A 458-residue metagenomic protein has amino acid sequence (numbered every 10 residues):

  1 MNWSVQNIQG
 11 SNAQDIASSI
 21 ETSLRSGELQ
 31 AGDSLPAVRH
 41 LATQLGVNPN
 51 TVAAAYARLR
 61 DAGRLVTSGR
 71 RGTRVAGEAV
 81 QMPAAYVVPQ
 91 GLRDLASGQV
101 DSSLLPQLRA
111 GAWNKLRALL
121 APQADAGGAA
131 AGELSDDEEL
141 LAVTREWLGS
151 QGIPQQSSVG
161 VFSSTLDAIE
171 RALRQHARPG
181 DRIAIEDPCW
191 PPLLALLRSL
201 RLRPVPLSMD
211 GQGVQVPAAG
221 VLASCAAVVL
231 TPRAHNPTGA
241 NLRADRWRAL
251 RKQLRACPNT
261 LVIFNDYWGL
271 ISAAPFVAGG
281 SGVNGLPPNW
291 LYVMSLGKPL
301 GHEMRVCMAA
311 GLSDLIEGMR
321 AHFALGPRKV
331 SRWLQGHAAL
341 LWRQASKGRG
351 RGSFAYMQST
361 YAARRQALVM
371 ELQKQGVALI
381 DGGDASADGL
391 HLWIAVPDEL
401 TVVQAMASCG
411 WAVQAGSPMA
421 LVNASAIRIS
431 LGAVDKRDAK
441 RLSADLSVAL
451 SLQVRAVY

Functional and structural regions predicted by a protein language model:
M1-E133, E138, A142, R320 (+10 more regions): N-terminal basic, amphipathic alpha-helical segments
L95, V262-I263: Residue-level marker for buried hydrophobic side chains located in beta-strands that build the well-ordered beta-sheet
V100, R233-H235, K298: Short glycine-rich anion-binding loops that position phosphate/pyrophosphate groups of nucleotides and phosphorylated
A126-P258, L270-G285, L291, V454-V457: Conserved core of the PLP fold type I
A184, I263-F264: Generic enzyme active-site microenvironment
D266-W268: Conserved Walker B
L291-V377: PLP-dependent aminotransferase class I/II
